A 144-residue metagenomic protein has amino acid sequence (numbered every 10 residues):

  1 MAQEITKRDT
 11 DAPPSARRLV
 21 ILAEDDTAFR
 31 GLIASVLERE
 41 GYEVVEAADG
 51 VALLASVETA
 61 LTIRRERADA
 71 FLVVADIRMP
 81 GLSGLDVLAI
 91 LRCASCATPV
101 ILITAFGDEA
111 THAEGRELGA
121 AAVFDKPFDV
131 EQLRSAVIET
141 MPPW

Functional and structural regions predicted by a protein language model:
M1-I21, T27, G31-A34, E40 (+2 more regions): Non-catalytic signal-transmission and effector/linker regions of two-component phosphorelay proteins
E46-L72: Acidic, metal-coordinating helix/loop segments flanking the phosphotransfer/catalytic sites of two-component signaling
D49, S83-D86: Acidic catalytic/metal-coordinating carboxylates
P80: The feature encodes the CheY-like receiver
L85-C96: Short amphipathic alpha-helix used as the core "switch/output" element in two-component signaling
D86, G107-A122, S135: Alpha4 helix (beta4-alpha4-beta5 surface) of REC/receiver domains from two-component response regulators
K126: A Lys-centered signature of the CheY-like receiver
